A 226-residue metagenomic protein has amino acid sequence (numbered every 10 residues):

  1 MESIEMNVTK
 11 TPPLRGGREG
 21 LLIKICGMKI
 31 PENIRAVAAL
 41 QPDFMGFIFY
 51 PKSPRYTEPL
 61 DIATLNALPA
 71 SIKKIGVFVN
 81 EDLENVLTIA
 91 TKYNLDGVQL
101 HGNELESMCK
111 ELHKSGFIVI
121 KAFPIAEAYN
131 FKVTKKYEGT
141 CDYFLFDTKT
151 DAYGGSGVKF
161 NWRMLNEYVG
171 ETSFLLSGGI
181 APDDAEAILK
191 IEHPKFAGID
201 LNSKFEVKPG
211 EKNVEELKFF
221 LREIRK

Functional and structural regions predicted by a protein language model:
E2-V8, E19-K226: Conserved N-terminal beta1-alpha1 strand-loop-helix module at the mouth
K10-P12: N-terminal compositionally biased, intrinsically disordered segments and leader/signal-like regions
R15-G17: Glycine-biased, low-complexity coil/linker segments
